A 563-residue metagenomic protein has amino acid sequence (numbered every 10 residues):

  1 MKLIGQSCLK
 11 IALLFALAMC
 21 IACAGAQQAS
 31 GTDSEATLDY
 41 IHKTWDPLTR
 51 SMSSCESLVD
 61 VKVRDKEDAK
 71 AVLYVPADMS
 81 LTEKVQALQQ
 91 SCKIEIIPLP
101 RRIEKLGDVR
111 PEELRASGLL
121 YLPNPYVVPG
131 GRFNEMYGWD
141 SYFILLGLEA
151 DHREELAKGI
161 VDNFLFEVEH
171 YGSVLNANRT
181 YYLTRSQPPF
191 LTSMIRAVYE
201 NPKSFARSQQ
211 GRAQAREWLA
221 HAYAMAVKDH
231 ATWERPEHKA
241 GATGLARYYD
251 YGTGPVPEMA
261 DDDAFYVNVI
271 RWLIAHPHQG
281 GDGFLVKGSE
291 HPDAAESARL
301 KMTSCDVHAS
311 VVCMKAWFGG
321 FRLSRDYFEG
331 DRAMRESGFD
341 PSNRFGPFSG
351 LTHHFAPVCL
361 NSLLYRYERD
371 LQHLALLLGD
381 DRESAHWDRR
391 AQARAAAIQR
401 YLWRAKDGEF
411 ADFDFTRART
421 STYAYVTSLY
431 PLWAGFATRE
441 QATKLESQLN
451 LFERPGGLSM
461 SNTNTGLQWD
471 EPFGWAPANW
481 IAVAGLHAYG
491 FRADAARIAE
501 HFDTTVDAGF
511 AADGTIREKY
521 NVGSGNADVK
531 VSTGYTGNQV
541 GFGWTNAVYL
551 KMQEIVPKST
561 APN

Functional and structural regions predicted by a protein language model:
M1-A12: Bacterial N-terminal signal peptides that target proteins for export
K10-A22: Bacterial N-terminal signal peptides
A22-A29: Bacterial Sec-dependent signal peptides at the C-terminal "C-region" and cleavage site
T32-E135, G159-L165, Y171-S173, N178 (+3 more regions): Extended glycan-interaction surfaces of carbohydrate-active proteins
Y137-E167, T427-T438, N479-R492: Alpha-helical support elements that line or immediately flank enzyme active sites and cofactor-binding pockets
N163-V198: Aromatic-lined, polymer-binding surfaces characteristic of secreted/periplasmic polysaccharide-degrading enzymes
V198-H221, L371-H386, Y489: Inter-helical turn/loop segments and adjacent helix faces that build the functional surface of alpha-helical bundle
L351-L378, E471-I481, G485-Y489, A493: Long, repeat-rich segments with strong aromatic
